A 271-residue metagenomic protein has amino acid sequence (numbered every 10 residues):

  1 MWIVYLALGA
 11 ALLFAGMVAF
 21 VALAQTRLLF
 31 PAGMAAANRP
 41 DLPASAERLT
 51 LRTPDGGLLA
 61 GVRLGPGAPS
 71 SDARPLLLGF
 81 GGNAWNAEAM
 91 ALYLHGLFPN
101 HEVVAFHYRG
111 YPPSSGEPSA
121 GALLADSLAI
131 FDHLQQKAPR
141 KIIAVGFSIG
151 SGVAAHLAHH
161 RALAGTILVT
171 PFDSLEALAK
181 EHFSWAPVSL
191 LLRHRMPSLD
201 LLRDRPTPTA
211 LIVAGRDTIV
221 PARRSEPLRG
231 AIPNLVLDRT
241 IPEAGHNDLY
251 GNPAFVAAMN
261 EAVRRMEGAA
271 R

Functional and structural regions predicted by a protein language model:
L6-R52: An N-terminal hydrophobic leader/cap segment in hydrolases
L58-H133, K137: Membrane-embedded segments
Y108, I167-A177, H194-S198, A244: Active-site nucleophile loop of the alpha/beta-hydrolase fold
G146-G150, A154: Gly/Ala-rich beta-loop-alpha elbow adjacent to hydrolase catalytic centers
S198, T207, P221-G230: Short alpha-helix in the alpha/beta-hydrolase fold that links the catalytic acid
R205-P206, L211-D217: Short beta-strand/loop motif that positions the catalytic acidic residue of the alpha/beta-hydrolase fold
G215-V220, H246-N247: Acidic catalytic loop of the alpha/beta-hydrolase fold
A244-A254: Catalytic histidine-centered segment of alpha/beta-hydrolase-like enzymes
